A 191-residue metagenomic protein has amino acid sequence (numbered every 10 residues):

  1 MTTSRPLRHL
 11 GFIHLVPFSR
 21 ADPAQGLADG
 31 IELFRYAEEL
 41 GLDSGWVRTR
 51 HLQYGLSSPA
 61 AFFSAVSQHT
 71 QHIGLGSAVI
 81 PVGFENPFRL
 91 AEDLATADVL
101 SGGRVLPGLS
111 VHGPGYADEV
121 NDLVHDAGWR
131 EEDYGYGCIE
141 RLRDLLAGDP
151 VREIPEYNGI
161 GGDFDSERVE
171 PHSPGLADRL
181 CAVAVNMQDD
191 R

Functional and structural regions predicted by a protein language model:
M1-G74: N-terminal beta1-alpha1-beta2 module of alpha/beta enzyme domains
R5-P23, F84-E156: Flexible, glycine-rich active-site loops centered on histidine and acidic residues that chelate a metal or position
L10-H14, G45-V47, G74-A78, V105-L109 (+1 more regions): Hydrophobic faces of well-ordered beta-strands that scaffold small-molecule active sites in alpha/beta enzyme cores
I13-A28, I80-P87, L176-N186: Active-site mouth loops of central-metabolism enzymes
D29-L33, A37, D93, C138 (+1 more regions): Alpha-helical packing segments of well-folded alpha/beta enzyme cores
L33-Y36, V66, A182, N186-R191: Structured alpha-helical segments in the cores of large, soluble enzyme domains
L52-Q53, P81-V82, G113: Positions that flank functional sites
W129-D189: Aromatic- and glycine-enriched pocket-lining scaffold segments that form the walls of small-molecule binding clefts
